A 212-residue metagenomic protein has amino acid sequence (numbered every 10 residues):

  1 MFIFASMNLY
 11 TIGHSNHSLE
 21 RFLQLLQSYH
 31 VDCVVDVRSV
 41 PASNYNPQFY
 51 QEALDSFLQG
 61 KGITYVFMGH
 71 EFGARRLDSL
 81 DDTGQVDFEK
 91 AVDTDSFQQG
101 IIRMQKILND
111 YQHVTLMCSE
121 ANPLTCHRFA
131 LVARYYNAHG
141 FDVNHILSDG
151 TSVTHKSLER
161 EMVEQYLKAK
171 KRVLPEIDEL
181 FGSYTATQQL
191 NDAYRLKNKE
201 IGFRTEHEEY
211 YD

Functional and structural regions predicted by a protein language model:
F2-D212: Residues lining hydrophobic/aromatic ligand-binding pockets adjacent to catalytic sites
